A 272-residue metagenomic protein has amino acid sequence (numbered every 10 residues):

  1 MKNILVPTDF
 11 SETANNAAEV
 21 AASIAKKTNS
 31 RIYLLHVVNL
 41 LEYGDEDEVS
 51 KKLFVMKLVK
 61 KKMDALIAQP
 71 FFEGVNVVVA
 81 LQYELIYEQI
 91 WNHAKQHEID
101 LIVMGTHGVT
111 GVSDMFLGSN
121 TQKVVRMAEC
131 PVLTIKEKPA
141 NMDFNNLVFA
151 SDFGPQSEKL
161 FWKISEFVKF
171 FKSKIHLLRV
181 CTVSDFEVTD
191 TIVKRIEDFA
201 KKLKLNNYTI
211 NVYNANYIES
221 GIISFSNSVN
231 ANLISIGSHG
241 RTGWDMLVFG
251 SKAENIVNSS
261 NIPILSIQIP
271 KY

Functional and structural regions predicted by a protein language model:
M1-L53, N146-I210, A231-L233, S259 (+2 more regions): Small/aliphatic-rich secondary-structure junction motif
T13, T110-G111, Q156, I218 (+1 more regions): Short glycine-rich, flexible loops that bind phosphorylated cofactors or substrates
V37, H107, E137-P139, V180 (+2 more regions): Short, ordered loop/turn segments at secondary-structure junctions
L41-E42, Q89, G111, M142 (+2 more regions): Generic structural signal for helix capping and beta-alpha/helix-loop junctions
S50-K51, A68-I102, L203-I236, G240-V248 (+2 more regions): Structural beta-alpha unit
K51-K61: A short acidic, glycine-rich active-site loop that binds or catalyzes chemistry on phosphate/adenosine moieties
N92-E137: Hydrophobic alpha-helical segments and helix pairs
M104-K123, I236-S259: Glycine-rich, Arg-bearing micro-motifs that act as flexible, cationic patches
